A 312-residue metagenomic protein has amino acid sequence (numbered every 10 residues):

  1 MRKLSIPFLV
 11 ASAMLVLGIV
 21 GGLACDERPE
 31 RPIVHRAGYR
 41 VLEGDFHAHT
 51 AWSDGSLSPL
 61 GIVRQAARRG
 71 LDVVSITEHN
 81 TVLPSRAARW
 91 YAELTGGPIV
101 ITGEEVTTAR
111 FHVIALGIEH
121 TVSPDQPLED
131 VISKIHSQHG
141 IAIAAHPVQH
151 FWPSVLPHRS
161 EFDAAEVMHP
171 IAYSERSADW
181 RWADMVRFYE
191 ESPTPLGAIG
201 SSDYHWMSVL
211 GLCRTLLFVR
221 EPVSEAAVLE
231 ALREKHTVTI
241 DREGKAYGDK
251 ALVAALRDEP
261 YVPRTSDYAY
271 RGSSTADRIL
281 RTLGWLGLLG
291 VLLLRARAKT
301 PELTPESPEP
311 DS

Functional and structural regions predicted by a protein language model:
R2-G44, A109-H120, H150-S312: Charged catalytic cores and adjacent phosphate/nucleic-acid-binding surfaces used for phosphate/nucleic-acid chemistry
V16-R110, E306, D311: An N-terminally biased module of ancient metal coordination in phosphate/nucleic-acid-related enzymes
H49-D54, I118-V122, I143-A144, Y173-S177: Short, flexible loop segments at the rims of nucleotide/cofactor-binding pockets, characterized by
A67-R68, H136, H158: Non-catalytic positions within long, well-ordered alpha-helices that form the structural scaffold/packing of enzyme
S75-I76, I143-A144, E166: Conserved beta-strand positions in the central sheet of alpha/beta enzyme cores
H112-I141: Binuclear metal-dependent hydrolase catalytic cores centered on His/Asp/Glu-rich metal-binding motifs
H136-F151, K245: Aromatic-lined carbohydrate-recognition surfaces of secreted/lumenal glycan-active proteins
